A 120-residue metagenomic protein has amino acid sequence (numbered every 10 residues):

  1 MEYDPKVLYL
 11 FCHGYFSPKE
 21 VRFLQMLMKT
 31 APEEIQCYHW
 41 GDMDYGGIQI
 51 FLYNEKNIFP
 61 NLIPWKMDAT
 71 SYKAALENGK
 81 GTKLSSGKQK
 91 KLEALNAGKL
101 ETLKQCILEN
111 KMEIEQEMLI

Functional and structural regions predicted by a protein language model:
M1-E33, P64-Y72: Acidic, glycine-rich catalytic loops of TOPRIM or P-loop NTPase phosphate-binding modules used across DNA replication
A31-I120: TOPRIM fold recognition
